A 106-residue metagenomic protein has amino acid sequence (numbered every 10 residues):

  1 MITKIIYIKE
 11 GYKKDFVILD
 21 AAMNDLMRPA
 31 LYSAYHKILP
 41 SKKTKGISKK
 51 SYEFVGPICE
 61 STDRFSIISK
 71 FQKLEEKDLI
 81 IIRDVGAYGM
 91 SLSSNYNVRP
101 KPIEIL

Functional and structural regions predicted by a protein language model:
M1-L106: Charged (often Lys/Glu-rich) extended helix/loop segments that serve as interaction or gating elements
